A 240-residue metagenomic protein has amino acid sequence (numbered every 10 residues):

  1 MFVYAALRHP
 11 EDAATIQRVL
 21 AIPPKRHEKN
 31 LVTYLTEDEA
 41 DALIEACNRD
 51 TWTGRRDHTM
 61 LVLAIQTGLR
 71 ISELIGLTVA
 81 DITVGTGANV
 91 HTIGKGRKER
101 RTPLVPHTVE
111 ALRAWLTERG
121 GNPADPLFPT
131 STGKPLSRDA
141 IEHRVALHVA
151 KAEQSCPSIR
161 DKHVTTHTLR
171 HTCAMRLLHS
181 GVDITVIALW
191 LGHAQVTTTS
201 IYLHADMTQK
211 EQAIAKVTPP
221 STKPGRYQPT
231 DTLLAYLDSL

Functional and structural regions predicted by a protein language model:
M1-L240: Conserved catalytic core of the tyrosine transesterase superfamily
